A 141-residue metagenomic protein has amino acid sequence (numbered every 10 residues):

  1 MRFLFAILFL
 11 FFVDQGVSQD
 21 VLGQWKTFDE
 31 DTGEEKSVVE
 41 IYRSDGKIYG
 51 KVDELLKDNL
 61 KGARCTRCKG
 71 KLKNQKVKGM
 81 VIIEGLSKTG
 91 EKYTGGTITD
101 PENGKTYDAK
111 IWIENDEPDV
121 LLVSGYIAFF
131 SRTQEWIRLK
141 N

Functional and structural regions predicted by a protein language model:
M1-L4: Positively charged n-region of N-terminal signal peptides that target proteins for export
F12-S18: Sec/Tat signal peptide C-region and signal peptidase I cleavage site
Q19-Q24, T89-G96, P118-L122: Short, hydrophobic/aromatic-rich segments at coil-to-beta transitions
D20-E34, Q134-N141: K/E-rich alpha-helical interaction surfaces of small helical-bundle regulatory domains
T27-D29, E34-E102, T106-Y107: Central antiparallel beta-sheet cores of small beta-barrel/beta-sandwich binding domains
Y42-S44, T89, W112-D116, L139: Short beta-strand micro-motifs enriched in acidic
G104, L121-R132: Short, exposed beta-strand-loop hairpins at the edges of beta-sheets in extracellular/periplasmic proteins
